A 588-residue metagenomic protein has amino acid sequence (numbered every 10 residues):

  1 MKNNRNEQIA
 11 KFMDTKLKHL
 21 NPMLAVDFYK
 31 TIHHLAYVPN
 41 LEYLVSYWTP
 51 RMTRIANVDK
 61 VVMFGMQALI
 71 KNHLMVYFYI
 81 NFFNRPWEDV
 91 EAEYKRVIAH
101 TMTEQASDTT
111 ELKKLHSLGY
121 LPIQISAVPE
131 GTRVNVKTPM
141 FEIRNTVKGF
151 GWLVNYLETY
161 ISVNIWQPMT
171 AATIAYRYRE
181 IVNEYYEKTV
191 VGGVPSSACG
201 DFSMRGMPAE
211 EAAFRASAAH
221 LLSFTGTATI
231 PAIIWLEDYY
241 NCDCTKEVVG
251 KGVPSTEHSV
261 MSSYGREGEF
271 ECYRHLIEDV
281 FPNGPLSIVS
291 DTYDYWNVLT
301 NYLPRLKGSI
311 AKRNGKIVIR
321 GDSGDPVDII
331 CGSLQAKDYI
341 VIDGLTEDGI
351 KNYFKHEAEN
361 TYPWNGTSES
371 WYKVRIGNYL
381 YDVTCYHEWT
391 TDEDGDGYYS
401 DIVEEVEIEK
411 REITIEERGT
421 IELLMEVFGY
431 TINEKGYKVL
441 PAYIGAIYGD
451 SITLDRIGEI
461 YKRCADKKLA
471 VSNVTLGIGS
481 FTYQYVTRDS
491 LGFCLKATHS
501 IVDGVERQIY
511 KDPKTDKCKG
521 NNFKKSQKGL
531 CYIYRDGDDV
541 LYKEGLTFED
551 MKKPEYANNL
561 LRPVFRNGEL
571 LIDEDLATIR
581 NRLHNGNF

Functional and structural regions predicted by a protein language model:
K2-N57, V61, Y94, A106-P122 (+2 more regions): Buried, small/hydrophobic-residue-enriched core segments of structured protein domains
N3-M63, Q67-A68, K525-F588: Extended hydrophobic packing segments that form well-structured cores
L44-S107: Low-complexity, highly charged intrinsically disordered N-terminal segments that act as targeting/localization
P285-S287, K316-R320, Y443-I447, N473-G477: Structural preference for beta-strand elements that scaffold enzyme active sites
Q335-D343, V403-T420, G458, Y483-F523 (+3 more regions): C-terminal helical cap(s) of enzyme catalytic domains, especially alpha/beta-barrels
H387-D392, Y399, V486-E549, P554 (+1 more regions): Hydrophobic, secondary-structure "cap" segments at the distal end of domains
I452-D466: Catalytic cores of alpha/beta
K467-F493: Glycine-rich phosphate-binding active-site loops on the catalytic face of alpha/beta enzymes
